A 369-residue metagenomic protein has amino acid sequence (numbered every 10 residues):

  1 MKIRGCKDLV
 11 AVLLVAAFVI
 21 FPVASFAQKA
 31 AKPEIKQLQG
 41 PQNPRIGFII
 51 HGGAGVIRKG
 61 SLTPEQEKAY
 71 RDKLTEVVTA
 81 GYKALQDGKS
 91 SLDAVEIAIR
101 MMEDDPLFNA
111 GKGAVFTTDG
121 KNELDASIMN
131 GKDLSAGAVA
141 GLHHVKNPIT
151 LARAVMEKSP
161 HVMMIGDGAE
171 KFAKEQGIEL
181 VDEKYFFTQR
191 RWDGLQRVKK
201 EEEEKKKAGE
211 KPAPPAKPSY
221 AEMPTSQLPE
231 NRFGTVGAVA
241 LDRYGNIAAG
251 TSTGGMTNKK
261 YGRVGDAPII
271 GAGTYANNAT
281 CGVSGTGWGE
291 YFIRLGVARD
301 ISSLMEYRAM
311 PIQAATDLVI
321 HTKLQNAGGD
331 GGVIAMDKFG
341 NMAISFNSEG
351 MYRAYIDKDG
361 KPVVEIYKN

Functional and structural regions predicted by a protein language model:
M1-L13: Bacterial N-terminal signal peptides that target proteins for export
K2, A24-A27: Coiled-coil-like amphipathic alpha-helices with heptad-repeat character
V10-A24: Bacterial N-terminal signal peptides
Q28-N369: Alpha/propeptide regions of enzymes that mature by internal proteolysis
